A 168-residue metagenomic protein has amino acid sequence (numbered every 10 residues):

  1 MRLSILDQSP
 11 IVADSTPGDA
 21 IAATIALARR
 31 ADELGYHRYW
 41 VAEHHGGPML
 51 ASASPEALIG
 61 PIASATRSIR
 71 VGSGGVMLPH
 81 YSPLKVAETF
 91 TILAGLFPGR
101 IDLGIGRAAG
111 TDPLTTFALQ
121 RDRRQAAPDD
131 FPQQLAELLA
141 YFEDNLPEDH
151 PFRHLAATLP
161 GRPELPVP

Functional and structural regions predicted by a protein language model:
M1-I69: N-terminal beta1-alpha1-beta2 module of alpha/beta enzyme domains
R2-P17, H80-L146: Flexible, glycine-rich active-site loops centered on histidine and acidic residues that chelate a metal or position
L3-D7, Y39-V41, V71-G74, I101-I105 (+1 more regions): Hydrophobic faces of well-ordered beta-strands that scaffold small-molecule active sites in alpha/beta enzyme cores
T24-R29, E56-G60, A87-T91, P132-L139 (+1 more regions): Generic structural signal for well-ordered alpha-helices, preferentially at hydrophobic/aromatic core positions
R30-G35, A65-T66, Q134-E137, Y141-N145 (+1 more regions): A structural motif corresponding to the C-terminal end of an alpha-helix and its immediate exit/capping segment
H45, V76, R107-A108: Conserved beta-strand edge residues that scaffold enzyme active sites
P48-A51, V76-Y81: Glycine-rich "substrate-gating" loop/helix at the edge of Rossmann-like oxidoreductase active sites
E148-P168: Surface-exposed beta-loop-beta
